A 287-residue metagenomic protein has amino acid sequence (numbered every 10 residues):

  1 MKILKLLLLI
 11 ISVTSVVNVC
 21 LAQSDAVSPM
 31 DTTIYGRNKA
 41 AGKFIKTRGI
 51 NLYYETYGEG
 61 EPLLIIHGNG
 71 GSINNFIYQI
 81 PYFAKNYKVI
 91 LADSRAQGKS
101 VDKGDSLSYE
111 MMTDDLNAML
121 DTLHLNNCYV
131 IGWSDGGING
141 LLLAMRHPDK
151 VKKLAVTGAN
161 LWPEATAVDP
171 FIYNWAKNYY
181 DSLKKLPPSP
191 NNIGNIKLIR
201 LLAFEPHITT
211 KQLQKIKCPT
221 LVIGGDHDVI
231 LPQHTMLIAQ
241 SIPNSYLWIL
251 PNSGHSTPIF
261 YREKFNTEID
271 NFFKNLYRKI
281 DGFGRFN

Functional and structural regions predicted by a protein language model:
I3-L6, V19-E61, K274-N287: Alpha/beta-hydrolase fold catalytic core
I50-K99: Conserved HGGG/HGGXW glycine-rich cap/lid loop of the alpha/beta-hydrolase fold
L91-I131: Active-site loop/oxyanion-hole signature of alpha/beta-hydrolase fold enzymes
N126-E164: Conserved hydrolase catalytic core segment
I196-Q212: Active-site nucleophile elbow and catalytic-triad environment of alpha/beta-hydrolase enzymes
I216, V222-G224: Short beta-strand/loop motif that positions the catalytic acidic residue of the alpha/beta-hydrolase fold
D226-S253: Conserved loop-alpha-helix segment in the C-terminal half of the alpha/beta-hydrolase fold that carries the catalytic
N252-N287: Catalytic active-site module of serine/aspartate enzymes centered on a nucleophile-bearing elbow/loop
